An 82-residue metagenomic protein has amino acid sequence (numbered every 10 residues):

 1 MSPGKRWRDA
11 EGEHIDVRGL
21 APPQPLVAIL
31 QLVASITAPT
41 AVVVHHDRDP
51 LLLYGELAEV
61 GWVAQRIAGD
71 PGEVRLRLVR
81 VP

Functional and structural regions predicted by a protein language model:
M1-I36: An N-terminal amphipathic alpha-helical segment
V27-L32, L57-E59, R77-V79: Surface-exposed beta-strand edges and their flanking turn/coil or helix-capping segments
V42-V63, A68: Short, structured protein-protein interaction patches enriched in aromatics and acidic/basic residues, typified by
G61-P82: C-terminal edge-of-domain segments
